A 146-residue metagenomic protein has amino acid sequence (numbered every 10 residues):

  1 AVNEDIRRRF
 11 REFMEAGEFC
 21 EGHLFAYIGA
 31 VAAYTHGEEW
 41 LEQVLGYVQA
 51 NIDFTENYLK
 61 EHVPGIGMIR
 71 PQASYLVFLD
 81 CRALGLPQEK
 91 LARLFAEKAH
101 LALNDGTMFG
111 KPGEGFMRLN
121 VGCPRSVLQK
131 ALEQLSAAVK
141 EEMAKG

Functional and structural regions predicted by a protein language model:
A1, F78-D80, N120-G122: Short hydrophobic/aromatic beta-strand micro-patches that form the beta-sheet surface supporting nucleotide- or nucleic
A1-R9: Active-site PLP attachment segment
A1-V2, Y27-T35: Helix-loop "lid/cap" segments that line or gate small-molecule binding pockets
F10-A16, A33-E56, Q88: Structural signature of PLP-dependent enzymes
E15-H23: Short coil/turn segments
L24-Y27, V31, Y47-E56, M68-C81: Conserved glycine-rich beta-strand-loop-beta hairpin in the small C-terminal domain of fold type I
E56, G65-M68, A102-T107: A short linear hydrophobic-aromatic micro-motif
G85-P87, L94-L103, F109-G146: PLP-dependent enzyme catalytic core of the Aspartate aminotransferase-like
